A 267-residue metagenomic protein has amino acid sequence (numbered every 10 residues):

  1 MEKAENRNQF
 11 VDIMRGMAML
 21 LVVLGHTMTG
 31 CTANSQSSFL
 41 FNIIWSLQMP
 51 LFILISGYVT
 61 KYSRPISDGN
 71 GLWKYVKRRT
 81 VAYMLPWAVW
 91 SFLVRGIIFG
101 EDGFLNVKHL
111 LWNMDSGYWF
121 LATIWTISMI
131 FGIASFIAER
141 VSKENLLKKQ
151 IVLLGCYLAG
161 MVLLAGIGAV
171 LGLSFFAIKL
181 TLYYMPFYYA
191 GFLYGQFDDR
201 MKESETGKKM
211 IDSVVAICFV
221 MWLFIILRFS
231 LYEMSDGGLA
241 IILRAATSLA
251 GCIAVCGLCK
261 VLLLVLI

Functional and structural regions predicted by a protein language model:
M1-I267: Alpha-helical transmembrane segments and their immediate juxtamembrane cytosolic regions
